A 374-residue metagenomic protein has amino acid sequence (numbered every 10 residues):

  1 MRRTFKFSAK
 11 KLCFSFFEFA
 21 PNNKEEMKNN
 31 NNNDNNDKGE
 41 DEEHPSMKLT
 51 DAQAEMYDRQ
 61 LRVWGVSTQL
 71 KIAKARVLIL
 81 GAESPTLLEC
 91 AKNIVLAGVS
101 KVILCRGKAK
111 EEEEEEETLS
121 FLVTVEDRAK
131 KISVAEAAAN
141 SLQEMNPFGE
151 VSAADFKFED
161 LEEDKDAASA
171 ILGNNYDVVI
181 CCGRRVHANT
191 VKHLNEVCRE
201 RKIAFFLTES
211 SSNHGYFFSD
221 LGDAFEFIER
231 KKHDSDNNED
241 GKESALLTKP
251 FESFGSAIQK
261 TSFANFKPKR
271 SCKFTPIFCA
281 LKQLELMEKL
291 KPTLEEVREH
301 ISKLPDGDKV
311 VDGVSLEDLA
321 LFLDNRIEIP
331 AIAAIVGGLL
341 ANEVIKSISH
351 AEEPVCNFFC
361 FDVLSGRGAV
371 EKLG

Functional and structural regions predicted by a protein language model:
R2-G374: Adenine nucleotide-associated cytosolic modules
